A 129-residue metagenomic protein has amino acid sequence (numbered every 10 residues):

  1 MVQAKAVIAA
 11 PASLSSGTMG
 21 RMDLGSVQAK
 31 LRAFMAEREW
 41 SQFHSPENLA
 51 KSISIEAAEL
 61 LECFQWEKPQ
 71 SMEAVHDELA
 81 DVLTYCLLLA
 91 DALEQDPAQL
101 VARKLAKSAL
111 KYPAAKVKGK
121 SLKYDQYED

Functional and structural regions predicted by a protein language model:
V2-D129: Flexible "arm" and connector segments at domain edges
